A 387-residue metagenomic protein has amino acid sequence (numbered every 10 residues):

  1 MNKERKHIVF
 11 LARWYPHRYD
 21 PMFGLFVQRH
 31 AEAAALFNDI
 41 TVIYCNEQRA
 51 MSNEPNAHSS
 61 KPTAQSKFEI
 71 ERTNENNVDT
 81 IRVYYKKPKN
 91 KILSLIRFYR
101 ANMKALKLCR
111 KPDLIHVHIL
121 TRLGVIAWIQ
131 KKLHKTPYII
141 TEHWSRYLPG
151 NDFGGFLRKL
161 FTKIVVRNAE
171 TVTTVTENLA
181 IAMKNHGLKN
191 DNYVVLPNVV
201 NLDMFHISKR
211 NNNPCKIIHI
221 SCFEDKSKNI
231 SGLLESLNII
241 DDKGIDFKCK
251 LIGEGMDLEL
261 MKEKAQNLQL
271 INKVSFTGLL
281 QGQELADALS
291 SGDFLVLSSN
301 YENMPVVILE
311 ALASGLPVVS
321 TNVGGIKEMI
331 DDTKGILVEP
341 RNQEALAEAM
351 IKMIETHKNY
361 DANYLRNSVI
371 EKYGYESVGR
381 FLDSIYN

Functional and structural regions predicted by a protein language model:
M1-E69: N-terminal subdomain of nucleotide-sugar transferases
V9, N211-K228, L234-L237: Conserved donor-binding/catalytic core segment of Leloir-type glycosyltransferases
Y15-R18, K89-N90, Y138-G155, N168-T171: A short, histidine- and acid-enriched strand-loop-helix "catalytic/donor-clamping" loop that lines the nucleotide-sugar
N178, V199: Carbohydrate-associated surface elements
I218, I230, L234-F276, Q283-E284: A conserved nucleotide-sugar
N300: Aromatic "clamp/platform" in nucleotide-sugar-dependent glycosyltransferases that forms part of the donor/acceptor
P317-S320: Short hydrophobic beta-strand element within catalytic cores of glycosyltransferases and related nucleotide-activated
D332, I336-Q343, K352-K358: Conserved acidic donor-binding segment of nucleotide-sugar-dependent glycosyltransferases
